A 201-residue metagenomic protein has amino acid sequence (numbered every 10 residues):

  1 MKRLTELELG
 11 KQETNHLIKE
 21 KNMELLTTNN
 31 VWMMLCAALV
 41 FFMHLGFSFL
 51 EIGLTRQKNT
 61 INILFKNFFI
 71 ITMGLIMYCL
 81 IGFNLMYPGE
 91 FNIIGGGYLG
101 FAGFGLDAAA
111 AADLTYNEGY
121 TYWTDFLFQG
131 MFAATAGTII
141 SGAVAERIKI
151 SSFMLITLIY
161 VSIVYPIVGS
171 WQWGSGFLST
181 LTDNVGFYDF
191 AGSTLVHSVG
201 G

Functional and structural regions predicted by a protein language model:
R3-L9, H16-G201: Hydrophobic alpha-helical transmembrane bundles of multi-pass membrane proteins
